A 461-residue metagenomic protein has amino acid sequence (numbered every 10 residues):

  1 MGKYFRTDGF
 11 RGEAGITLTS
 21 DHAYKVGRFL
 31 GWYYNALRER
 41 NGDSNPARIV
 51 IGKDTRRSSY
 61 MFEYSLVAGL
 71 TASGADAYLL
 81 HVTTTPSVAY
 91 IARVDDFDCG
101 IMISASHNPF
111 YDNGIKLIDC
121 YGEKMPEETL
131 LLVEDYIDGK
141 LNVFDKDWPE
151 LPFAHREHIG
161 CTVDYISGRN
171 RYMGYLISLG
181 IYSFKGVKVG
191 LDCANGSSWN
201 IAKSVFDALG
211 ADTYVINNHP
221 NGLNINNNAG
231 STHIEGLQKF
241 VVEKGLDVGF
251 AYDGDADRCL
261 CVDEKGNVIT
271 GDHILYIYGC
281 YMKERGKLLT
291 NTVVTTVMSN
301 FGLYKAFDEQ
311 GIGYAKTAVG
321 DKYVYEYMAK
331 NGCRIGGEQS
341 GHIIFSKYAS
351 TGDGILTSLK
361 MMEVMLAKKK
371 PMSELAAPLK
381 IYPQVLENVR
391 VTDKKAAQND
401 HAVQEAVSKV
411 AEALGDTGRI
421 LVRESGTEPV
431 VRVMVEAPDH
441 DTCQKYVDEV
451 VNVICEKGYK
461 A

Functional and structural regions predicted by a protein language model:
M1-A68, A72-S73, T162-G186, K395-N399: An N-terminal, well-structured beta->alpha segment
D8, I51, V88, I101 (+11 more regions): Buried hydrophobic positions in well-ordered alpha/beta secondary-structure cores of metabolic enzymes
E13, N113-V242: Gly/Ser/Thr-enriched, mixed-charge loops and adjacent short helices that form phosphate/oxyanion-binding elements
A36, R40, R48-D112, S204-V262: N-terminal small/polar loop signature for handling phosphorylated ligands or for N-terminal nucleophile
G42-D54, K188-G190, N291-V297, R432-M434: Short glycine-rich phosphate-binding loop at a beta-alpha junction
P126, V215, N267-G286, G354-V364 (+1 more regions): Gly/Ser/Thr-rich active-site loops/lids in small-molecule metabolic enzymes that frequently grip phosphoryl groups
L131-M173, S178, E264-G337, I344-F345: Proline/glycine-rich low-complexity loops and linkers
V248, R285-A461: Phosphate-binding and adjacent anionic-ligand microenvironments
